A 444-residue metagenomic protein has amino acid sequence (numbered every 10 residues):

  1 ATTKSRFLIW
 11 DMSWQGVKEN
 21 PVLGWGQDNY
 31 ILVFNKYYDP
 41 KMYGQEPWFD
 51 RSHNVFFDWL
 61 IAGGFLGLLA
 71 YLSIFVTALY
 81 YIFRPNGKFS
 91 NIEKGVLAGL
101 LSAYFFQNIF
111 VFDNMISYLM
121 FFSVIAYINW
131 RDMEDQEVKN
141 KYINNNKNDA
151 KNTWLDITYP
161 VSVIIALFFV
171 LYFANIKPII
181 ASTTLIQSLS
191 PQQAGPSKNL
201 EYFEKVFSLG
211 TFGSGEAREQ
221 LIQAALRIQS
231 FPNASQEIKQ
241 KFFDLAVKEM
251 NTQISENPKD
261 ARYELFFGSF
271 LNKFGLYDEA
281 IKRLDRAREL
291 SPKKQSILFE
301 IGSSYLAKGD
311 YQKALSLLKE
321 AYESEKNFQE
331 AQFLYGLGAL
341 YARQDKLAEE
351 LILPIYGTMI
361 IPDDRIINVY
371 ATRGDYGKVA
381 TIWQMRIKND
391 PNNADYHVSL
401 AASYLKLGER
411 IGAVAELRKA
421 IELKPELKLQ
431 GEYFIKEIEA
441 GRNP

Functional and structural regions predicted by a protein language model:
A1, N152, D156-S197, F212-Q220: Hydrophobic alpha-helical transmembrane segments in integral membrane proteins
T3-F49, F56, L60-A70: TM-adjacent membrane-interface loops and short helices in multi-pass inner/ER membrane proteins
L66-N86: Hydrophobic, aromatic-rich transmembrane alpha-helices and their immediate juxtamembrane boundary segments
Y71-I74, K88-N144: Transmembrane alpha-helices of multi-pass inner-membrane enzymes
T183-L185, E216-Q220, R262-F266, S296-S303 (+5 more regions): Alpha-solenoid helical repeat scaffolds
F207-S214, P258-K259, P292, K326 (+3 more regions): Short coil turns that delineate tetratricopeptide repeat
K273, A307-K308, Y341-A342, T372-R373 (+2 more regions): Register position in tetratricopeptide repeats
